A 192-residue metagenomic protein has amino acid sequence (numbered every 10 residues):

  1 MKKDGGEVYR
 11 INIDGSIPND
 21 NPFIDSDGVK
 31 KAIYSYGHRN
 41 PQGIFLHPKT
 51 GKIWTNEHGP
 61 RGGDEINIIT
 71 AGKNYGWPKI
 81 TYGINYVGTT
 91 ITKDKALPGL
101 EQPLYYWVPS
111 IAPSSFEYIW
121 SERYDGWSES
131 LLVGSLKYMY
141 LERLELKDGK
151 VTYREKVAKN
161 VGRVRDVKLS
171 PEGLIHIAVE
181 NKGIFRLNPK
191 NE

Functional and structural regions predicted by a protein language model:
M1-R154, K190-E192: Beta-propeller domain segments
G43, R165-D166: Short, surface-exposed beta-strand/loop micro-motifs that present aromatic residues
D166-E192: Blade-level signature of beta-propeller repeat domains, shared across WD40, Kelch, NHL, RCC1 and BNR/Asp-box propellers
